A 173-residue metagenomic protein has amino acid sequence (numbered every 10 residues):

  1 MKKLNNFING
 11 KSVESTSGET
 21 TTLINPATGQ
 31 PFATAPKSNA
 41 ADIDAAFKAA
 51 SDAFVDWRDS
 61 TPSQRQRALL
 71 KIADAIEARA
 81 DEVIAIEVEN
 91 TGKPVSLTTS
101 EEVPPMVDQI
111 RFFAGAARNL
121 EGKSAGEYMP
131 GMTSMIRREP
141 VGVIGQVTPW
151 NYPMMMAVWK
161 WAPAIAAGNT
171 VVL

Functional and structural regions predicted by a protein language model:
M1-A27: Hydrophobic face of amphipathic alpha-helices that form TPR/SEL1-like repeat modules and related alpha-solenoid
N6, E14, V88, R111 (+3 more regions): Short glycine- and Lys/Arg-enriched binding-loop motifs that mark or flank ligand-binding interfaces
N6-N9, N25, N90, N151 (+1 more regions): Asparagine-centered polar/low-complexity signal
S15, T98, P153-M156: Secondary-structure boundary/capping motif
Q30-A33, L173: Short small-residue beta-strand/loop micro-motif enriched in glycine and branched aliphatics
F32-L120: Glycine-rich loop-to-alpha-helix module at the N-terminal edge of alpha/beta enzyme cores
K123-L173: Conserved small-residue-rich beta-alpha loop and adjacent elements that most often cradle the phosphate/pyrophosphate
